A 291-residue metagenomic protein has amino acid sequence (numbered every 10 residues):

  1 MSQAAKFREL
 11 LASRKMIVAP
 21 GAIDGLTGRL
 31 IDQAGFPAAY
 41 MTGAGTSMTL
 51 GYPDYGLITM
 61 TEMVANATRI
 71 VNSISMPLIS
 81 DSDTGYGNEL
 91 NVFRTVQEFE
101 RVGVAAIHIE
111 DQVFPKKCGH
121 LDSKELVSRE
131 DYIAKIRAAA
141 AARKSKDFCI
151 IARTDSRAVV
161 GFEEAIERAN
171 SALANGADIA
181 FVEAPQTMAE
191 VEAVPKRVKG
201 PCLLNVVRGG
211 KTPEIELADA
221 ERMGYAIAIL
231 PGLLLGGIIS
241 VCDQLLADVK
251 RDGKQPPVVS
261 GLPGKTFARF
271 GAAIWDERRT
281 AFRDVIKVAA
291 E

Functional and structural regions predicted by a protein language model:
S2-L233, G237, Q244-A247, F282-E291: Alpha/beta enzyme core
V249-E291: Flexible C-terminal active-site loop/helix
